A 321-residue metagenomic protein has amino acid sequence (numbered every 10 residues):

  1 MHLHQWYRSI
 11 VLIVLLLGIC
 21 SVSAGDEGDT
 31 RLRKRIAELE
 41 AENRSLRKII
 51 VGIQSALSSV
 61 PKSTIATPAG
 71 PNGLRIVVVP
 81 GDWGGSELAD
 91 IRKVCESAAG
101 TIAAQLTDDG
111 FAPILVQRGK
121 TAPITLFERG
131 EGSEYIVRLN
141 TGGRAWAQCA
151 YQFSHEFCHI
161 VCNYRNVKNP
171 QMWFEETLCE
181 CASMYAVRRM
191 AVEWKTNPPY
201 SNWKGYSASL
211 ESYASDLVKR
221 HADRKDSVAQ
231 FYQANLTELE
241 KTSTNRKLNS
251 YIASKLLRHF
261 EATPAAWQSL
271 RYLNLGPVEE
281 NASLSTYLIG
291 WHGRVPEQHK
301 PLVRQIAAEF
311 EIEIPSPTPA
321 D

Functional and structural regions predicted by a protein language model:
H2-V11: Bacterial N-terminal signal peptides that target proteins for export
I10-I19: Bacterial N-terminal signal peptides
G28, R35, E42, I49-G52 (+1 more regions): Heptad-repeat coiled-coil/leucine-zipper oligomerization helices
G70-R144, D321: Auxiliary, metal-adjacent structural segments of Zn-dependent hydrolase domains
V137-F153, Y164-Q171: Short pre-active-site segment immediately N-terminal to the catalytic Zn-binding motif
Y151-V167, E176, E180, M184: Active-site recognition of the HExxH zinc-binding catalytic motif
M172-R220: Post-HExxH zinc-binding segment in Zn-dependent metallohydrolases
A222-D321: Pan-zinc metallopeptidase signature
